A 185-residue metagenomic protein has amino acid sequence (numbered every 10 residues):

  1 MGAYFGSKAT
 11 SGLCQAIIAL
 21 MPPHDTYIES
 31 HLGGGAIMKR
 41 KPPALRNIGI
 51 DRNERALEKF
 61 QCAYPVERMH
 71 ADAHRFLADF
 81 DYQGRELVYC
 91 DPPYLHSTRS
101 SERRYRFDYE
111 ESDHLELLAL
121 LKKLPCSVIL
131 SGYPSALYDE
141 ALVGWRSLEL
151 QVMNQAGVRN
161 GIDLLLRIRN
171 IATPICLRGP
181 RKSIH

Functional and structural regions predicted by a protein language model:
M1-H185: Class I S-adenosyl-L-methionine-dependent methyltransferase catalytic core
